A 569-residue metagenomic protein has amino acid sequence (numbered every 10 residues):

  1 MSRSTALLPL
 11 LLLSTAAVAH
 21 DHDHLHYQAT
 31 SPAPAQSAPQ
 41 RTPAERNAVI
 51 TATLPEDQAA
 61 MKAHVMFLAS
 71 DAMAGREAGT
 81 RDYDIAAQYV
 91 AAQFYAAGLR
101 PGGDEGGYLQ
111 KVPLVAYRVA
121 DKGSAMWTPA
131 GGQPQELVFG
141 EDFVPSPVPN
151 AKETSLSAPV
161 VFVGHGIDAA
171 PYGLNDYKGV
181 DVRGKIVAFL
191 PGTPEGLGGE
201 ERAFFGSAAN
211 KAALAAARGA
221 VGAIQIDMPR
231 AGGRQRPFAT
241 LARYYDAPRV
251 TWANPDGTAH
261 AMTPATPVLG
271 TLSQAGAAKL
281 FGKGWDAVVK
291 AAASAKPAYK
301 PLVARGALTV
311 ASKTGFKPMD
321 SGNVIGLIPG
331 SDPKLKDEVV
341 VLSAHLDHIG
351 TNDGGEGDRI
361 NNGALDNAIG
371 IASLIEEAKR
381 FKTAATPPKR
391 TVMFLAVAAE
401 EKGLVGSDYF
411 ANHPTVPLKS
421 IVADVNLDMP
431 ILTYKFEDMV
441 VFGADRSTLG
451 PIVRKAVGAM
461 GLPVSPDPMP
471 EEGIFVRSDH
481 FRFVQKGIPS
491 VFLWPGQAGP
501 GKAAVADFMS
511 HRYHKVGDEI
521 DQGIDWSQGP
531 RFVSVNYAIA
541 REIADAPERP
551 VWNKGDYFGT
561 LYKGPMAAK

Functional and structural regions predicted by a protein language model:
H20-A86, V90-P101, G276, D337 (+1 more regions): N-terminal hydrophobic or amphipathic helices/low-complexity stretches enriched in small/hydrophobic/Pro/Gly
E45, P129-A130, F139-G179, T258-G363 (+1 more regions): Soluble metallo-hydrolase cores and metallopeptidase-like ectodomains found primarily in the secretory/periplasmic
N47-P55, D71-R81, P113, G123 (+11 more regions): Second-shell loop/turn segments in exported
A74-P194, V303-A304, F316, D320-N323: Noncatalytic luminal/extracellular "stalk/propeptide" segments of secretory-pathway proteins
L137-V138, K152-E153, K178, A253-A287 (+2 more regions): Metal-dependent peptidase/peptidase-like ectodomains
V138-H260, P329, D337, R359-N362 (+3 more regions): Extracellular/luminal Protease-associated
F204-N210, L214, A231, G350 (+1 more regions): Acidic/histidine-rich catalytic neighborhood of metal-dependent amide-processing enzymes
K379, T383, W494, P500-Y562: His/Asp/Glu-rich mid-to-C-terminal helical/loop segments that flank catalytic regions of hydrolases
